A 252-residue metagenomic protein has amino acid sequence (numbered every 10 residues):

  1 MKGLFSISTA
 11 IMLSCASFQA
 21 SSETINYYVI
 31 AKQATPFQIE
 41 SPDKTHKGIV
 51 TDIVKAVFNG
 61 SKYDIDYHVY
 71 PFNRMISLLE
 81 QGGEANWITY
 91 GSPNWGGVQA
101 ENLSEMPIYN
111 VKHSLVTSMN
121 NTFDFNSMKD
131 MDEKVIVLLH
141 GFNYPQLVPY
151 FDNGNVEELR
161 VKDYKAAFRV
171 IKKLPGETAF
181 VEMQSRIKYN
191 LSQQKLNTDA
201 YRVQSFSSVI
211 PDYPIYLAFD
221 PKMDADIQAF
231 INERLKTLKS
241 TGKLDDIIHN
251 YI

Functional and structural regions predicted by a protein language model:
S14-S17: N-terminal signal peptide c-region/cleavage motif recognized by signal peptidases
S22-Q99, R160-V161: Extracytoplasmic small-molecule ligand-binding "clamshell" domains of the periplasmic binding protein/Venus flytrap
A31-Q33, N110-H113, L196-N232, I252: Periplasmic-binding protein-like
K32-A34, P42-K44, P93-N94, S118-T122 (+4 more regions): Short coil/turn segments
T51-S61, P214-H249: Extended ligand-binding regions for polar small-molecule ligands
V54-K62, M106, D130-D132, H140-Y164 (+3 more regions): Ligand-binding cleft/hinge of the Venus flytrap
N59, N73-N86, N102-L103, Y164-K188: Short helices/loops that flank or line small-molecule/ion binding pockets
H68-D130, G141-Y144, S205-V209: Acidic, polar ligand-binding/catalytic clefts
